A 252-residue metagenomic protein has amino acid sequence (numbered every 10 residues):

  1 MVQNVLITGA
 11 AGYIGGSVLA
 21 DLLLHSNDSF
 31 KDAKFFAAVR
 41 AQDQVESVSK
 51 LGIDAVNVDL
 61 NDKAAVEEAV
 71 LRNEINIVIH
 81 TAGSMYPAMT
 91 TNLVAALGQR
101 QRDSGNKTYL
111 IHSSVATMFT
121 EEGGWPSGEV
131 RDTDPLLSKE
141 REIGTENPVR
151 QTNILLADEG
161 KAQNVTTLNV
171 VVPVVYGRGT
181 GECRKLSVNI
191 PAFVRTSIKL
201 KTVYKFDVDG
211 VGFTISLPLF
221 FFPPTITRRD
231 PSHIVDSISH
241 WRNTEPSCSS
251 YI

Functional and structural regions predicted by a protein language model:
V2-F30: N-terminal Rossmann NAD(P)H-binding glycine-rich loop of SDR-like oxidoreductase domains
T8, A38, T81, L110-V115 (+1 more regions): SDR active-site strand-loop-helix element
V39-R102, S114: NAD(P)H-binding glycine-rich loop region in Rossmannoid oxidoreductase-like domains and their noncatalytic homologs
A95-T152, G160, L168-V171: Conserved Rossmann-fold NAD(P)-dependent oxidoreductase catalytic core, especially the SDR/UDP-sugar
P126-A157, A162, C183-P191, V211-I215 (+1 more regions): Short-chain dehydrogenase/reductase
N153-G181, P191, L200-Y204: Conserved beta-loop-beta element that borders a ligand/cofactor-binding pocket
P173, A192-S239: A conserved pocket-lining segment of Rossmann-fold NAD(P)-dependent short-chain dehydrogenase/reductase
G177-P191, T227-S232, P246-I252: Glycine/proline-rich active-site loop of Rossmann-fold NAD(P)-dependent oxidoreductases
